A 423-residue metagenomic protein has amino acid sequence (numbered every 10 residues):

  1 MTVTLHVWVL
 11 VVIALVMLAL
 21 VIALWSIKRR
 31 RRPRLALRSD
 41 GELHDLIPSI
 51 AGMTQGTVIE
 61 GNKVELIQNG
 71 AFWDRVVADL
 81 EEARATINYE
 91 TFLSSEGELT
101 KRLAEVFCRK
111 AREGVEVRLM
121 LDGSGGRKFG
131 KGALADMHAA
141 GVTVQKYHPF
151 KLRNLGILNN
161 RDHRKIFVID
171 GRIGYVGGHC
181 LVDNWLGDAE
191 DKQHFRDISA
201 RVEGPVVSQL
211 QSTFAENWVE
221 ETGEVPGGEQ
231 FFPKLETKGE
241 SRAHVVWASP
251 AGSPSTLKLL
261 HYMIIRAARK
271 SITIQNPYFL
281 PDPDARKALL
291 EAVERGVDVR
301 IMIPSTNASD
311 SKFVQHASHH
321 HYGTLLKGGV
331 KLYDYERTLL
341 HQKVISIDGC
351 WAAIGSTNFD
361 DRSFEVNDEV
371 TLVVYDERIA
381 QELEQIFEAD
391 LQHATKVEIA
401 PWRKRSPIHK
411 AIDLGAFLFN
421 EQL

Functional and structural regions predicted by a protein language model:
T2-L423: Charged, low-complexity intrinsically disordered terminal segments
